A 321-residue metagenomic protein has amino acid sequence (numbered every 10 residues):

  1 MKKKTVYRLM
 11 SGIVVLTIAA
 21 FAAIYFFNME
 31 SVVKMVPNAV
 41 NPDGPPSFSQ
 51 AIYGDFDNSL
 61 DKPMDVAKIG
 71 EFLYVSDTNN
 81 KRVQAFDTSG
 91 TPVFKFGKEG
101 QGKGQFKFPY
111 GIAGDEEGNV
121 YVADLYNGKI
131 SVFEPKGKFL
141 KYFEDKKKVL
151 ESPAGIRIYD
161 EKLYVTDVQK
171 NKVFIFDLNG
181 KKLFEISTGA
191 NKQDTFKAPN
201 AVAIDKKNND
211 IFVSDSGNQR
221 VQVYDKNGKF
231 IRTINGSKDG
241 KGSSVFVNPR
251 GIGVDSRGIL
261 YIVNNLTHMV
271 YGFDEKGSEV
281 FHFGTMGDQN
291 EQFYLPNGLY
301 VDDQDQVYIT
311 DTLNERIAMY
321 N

Functional and structural regions predicted by a protein language model:
T5-N321: Eukaryotic scaffold repeat domains enriched in small/polar residues
